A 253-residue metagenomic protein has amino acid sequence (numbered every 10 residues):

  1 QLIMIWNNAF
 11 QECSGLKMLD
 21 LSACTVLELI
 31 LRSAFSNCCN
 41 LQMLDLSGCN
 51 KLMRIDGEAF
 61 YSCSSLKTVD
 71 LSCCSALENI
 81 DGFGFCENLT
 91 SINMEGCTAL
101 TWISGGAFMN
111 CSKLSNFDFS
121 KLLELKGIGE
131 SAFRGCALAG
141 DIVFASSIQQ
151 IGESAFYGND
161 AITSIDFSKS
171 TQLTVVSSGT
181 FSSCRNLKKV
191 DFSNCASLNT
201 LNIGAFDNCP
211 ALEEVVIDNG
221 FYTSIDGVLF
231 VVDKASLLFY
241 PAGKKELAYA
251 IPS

Functional and structural regions predicted by a protein language model:
Q1-M4, S14-L29, C39-R54, S64-N79 (+7 more regions): Structural signature of tandem-repeat unit edges
